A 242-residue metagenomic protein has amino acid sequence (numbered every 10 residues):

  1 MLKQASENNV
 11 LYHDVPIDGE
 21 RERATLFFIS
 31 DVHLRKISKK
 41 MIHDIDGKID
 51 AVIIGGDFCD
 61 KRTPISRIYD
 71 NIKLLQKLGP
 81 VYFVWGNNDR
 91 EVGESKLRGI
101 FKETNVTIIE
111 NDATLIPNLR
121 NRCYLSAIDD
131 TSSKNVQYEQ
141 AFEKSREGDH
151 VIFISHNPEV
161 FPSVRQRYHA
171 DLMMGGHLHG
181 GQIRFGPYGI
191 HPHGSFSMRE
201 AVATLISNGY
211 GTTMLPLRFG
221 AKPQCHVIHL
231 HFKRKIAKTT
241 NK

Functional and structural regions predicted by a protein language model:
M1-E20: N-terminal membrane-anchoring alpha-helices
I17, L34-N118: Core catalytic region of metal-dependent phosphoesterases/phosphodiesterases, especially metallo-beta-lactamase-like
R23-H33, R122-T131, I152-H156, A203-N208: Active-site-proximal beta-strand elements of phosphoester/diester hydrolases
F28-S30, V52-D57, V81-N87, I109-D112 (+3 more regions): Active-site neighborhood of phospho(di)ester-bond hydrolases with catalytic His/Asp-centered motifs
D46-G47, I72-L78, E143-E147, R165-Y168 (+1 more regions): Short, conserved loop/helix-junction motifs that constitute active-site signature segments in enzyme catalytic cores
D60-T63, N118-R120, V136, Q182-G189 (+1 more regions): Short, charged, surface-exposed secondary-structure boundary motifs
G99, E103-V106, N118-S155, F161-S163 (+2 more regions): Binuclear metal-dependent hydrolase catalytic cores centered on His/Asp/Glu-rich metal-binding motifs
P158-A237: Conserved beta-sheet core of the metallophosphoesterase superfamily
